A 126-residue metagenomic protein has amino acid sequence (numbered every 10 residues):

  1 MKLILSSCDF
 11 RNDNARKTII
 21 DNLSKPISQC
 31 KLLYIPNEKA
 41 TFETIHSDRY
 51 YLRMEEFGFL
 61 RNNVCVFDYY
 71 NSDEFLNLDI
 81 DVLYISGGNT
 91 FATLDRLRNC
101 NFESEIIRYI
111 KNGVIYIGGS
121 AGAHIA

Functional and structural regions predicted by a protein language model:
M1-I85: N-terminal beta1-alpha1 cap of cysteine-dependent amidohydrolase-like domains
E43, A92-L94, I125-A126: Short acidic/glycine-rich loop or secondary-structure boundary segments that cap or lie
Y84-G87, I110-A126: Catalytic nucleophile loop
T90-C100: Glycine/threonine-rich flexible loop motifs
C100-G113: Catalytic-core regions built around general acid/base machinery
